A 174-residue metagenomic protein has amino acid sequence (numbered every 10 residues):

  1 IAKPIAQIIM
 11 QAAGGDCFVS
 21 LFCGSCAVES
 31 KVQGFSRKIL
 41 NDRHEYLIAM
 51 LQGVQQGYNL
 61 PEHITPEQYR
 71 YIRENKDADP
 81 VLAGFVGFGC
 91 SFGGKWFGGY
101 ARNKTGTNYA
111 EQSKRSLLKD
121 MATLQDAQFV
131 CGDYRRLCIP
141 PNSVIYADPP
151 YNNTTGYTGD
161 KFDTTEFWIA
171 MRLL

Functional and structural regions predicted by a protein language model:
I1-L174: Class I S-adenosyl-L-methionine-dependent methyltransferase catalytic core
